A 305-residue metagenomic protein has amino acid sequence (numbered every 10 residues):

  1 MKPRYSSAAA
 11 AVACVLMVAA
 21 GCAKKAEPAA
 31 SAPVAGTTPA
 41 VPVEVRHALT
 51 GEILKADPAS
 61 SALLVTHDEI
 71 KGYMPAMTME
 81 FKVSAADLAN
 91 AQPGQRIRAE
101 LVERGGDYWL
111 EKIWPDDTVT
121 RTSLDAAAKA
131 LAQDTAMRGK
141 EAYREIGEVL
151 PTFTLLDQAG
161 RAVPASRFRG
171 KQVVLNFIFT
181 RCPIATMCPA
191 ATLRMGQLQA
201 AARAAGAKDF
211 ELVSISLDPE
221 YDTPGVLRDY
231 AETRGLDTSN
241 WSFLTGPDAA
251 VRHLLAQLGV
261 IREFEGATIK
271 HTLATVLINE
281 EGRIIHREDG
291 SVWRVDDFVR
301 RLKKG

Functional and structural regions predicted by a protein language model:
C22-K25: Bacterial signal peptide processing site
A59-D68: Short aromatic-glycine-enriched beta-strand elements
A85-R98: Short nucleic-acid-contacting surface segments enriched for D/E, G, S/T with interspersed K/R
P93, T122-A165, L193: N-terminal "domain-start" segment that seeds a small globular fold
G105-A127: OB-fold/S1-family single-stranded nucleic acid-binding modules
P164-R194: Short active-site neighborhood of thiol/selenol oxidoreductases, capturing the structured segment around
A190-L254: Structural microenvironment flanking redox-active thiols in thiol-disulfide oxidoreductases
I261, E265-G305: Thiol-/selenol-based redox modules, centered on thioredoxin-like and closely related oxidoreductase domains
